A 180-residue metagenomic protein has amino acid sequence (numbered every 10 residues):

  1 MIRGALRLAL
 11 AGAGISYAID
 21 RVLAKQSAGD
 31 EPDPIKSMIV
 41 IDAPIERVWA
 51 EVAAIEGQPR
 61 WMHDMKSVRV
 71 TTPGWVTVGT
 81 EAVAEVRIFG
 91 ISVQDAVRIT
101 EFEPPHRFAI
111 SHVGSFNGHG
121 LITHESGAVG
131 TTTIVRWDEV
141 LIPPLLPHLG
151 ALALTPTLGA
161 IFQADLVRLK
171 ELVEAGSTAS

Functional and structural regions predicted by a protein language model:
G4, A109-A164, L169-E171, S180: Beta-strand/loop substructures that line and gate deep hydrophobic ligand-binding cavities in soluble
G4-T77, R168, S180: Hydrophobic ligand-binding cavity/cleft-lining segments
G29-E31, V76, F89-I91, V113-F116 (+1 more regions): A generic structural micro-feature
K36, S92-A96, N117-I122: Short, surface-exposed coil-to-beta transition loops
M38-D42, R69, E85, R98 (+2 more regions): Generic structural detector for well-ordered beta-strands
I45-E46, P73-V76, T100-P105, H124-I134 (+1 more regions): A short, structured loop/turn motif at beta-sheet edges
T80-R87, R107-S115: Short beta-strand segments that buttress and anchor functional surface loops
V83-I99: Helix-adjacent hinge/juxtasegments
